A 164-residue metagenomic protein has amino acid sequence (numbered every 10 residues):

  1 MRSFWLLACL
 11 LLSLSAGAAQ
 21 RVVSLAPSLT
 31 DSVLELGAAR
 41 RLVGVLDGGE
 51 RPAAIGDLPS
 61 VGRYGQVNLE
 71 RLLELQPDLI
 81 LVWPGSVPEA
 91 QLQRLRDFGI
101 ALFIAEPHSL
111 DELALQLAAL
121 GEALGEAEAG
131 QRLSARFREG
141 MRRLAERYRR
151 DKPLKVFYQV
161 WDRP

Functional and structural regions predicted by a protein language model:
F4-S13: Bacterial N-terminal signal peptides
L7, V61-Y64, A105: Pocket-edge positions in alpha/beta enzyme catalytic cores
L11, S32, L46-G48, R142-R147: Intrinsically disordered, low-complexity boundary segments flanking structured domains
L12, R40, R51-P52, E74-L75 (+3 more regions): Generic signal for short, ordered secondary-structure residues within or immediately flanking folded domains
A18-R21, E89-P164: Extracytoplasmic substrate-binding proteins
Q20-R21, L25-L75, L79-Q91: A short, structured surface patch at a secondary-structure boundary
